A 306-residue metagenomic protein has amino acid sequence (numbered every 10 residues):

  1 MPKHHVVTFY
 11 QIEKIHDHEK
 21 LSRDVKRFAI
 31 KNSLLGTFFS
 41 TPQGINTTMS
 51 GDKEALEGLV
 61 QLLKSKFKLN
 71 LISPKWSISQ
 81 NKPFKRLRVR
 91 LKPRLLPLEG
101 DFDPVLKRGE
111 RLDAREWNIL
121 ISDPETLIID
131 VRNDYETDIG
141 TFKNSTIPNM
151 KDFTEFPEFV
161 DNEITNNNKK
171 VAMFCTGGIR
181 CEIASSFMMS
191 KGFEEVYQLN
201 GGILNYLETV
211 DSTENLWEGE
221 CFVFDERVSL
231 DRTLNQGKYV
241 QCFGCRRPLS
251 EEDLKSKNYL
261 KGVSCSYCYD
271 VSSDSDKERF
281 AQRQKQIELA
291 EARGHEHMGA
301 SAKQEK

Functional and structural regions predicted by a protein language model:
P2-K107, N133-V171, I179-K306: Rhodanese-like catalytic fold shared by cysteine-dependent sulfurtransferases and DSP/PTP-type phosphatases
G109-D113, I121: A conserved helix-loop-strand patch within extracytoplasmic ligand-binding domains of the periplasmic binding
I128-D130: Structural scaffold elements adjacent to functional motifs in cytosolic proteins
